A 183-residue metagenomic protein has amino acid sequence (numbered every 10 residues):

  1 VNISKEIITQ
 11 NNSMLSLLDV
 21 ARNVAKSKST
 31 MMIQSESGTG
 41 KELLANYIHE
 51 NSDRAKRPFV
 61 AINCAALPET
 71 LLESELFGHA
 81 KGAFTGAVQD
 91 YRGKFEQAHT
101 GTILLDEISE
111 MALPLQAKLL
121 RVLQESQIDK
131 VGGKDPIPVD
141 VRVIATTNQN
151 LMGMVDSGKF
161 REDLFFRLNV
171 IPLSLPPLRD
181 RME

Functional and structural regions predicted by a protein language model:
S4-E6, Q10-L15, A25-K26, S52-R57 (+2 more regions): Nucleotide-binding/hydrolysis machinery
E6, D19-T85, E96-A112, D140 (+1 more regions): Conserved post-Walker A coupling segment in P-loop NTPases
K81, P114-P138, N148-D156: Conserved catalytic/switch belt of AAA+ P-loop NTPases
Q97, V122, A145, R167: Conserved catalytic core of Hanks-type protein kinase domains
H99-T102, K118, V139-I144, R161: Loop/turn-to-beta-strand initiation segments
E107, A145-N150: A short beta-strand-to-loop transition that corresponds to the Sensor-1 phosphate-sensing loop of AAA+ P-loop ATPases
